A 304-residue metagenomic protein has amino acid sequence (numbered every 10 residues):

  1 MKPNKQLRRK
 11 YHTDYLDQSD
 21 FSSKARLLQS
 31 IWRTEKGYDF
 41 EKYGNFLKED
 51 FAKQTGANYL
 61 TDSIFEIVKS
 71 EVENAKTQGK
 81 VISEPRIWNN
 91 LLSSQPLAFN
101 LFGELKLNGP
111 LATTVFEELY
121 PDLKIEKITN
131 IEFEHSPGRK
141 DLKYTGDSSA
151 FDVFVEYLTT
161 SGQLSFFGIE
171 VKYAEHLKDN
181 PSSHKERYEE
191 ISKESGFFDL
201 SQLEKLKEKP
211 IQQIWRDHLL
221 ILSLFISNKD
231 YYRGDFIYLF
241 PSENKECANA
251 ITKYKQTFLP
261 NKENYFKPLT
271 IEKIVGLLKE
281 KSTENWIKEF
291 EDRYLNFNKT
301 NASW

Functional and structural regions predicted by a protein language model:
M1-T129: Nuclease-adjacent, charged terminal/linker segments that flank catalytic cores
S93-L97, T145-S149, L206-R216: Phosphate/oxyanion-binding active-site loops and adjacent basic polyanion-contact surfaces
K127-G162: Active-site metal-binding core of divalent-cation-utilizing nuclease and nuclease-like domains
V153-Y157, S165-Y173, D217: Conserved catalytic cores of phosphodiester-cleaving nucleases, focusing on short active-site segments
G168-E170, G234-S242: Extended hydrophobic secondary-structure segments that form protein cores and membrane-embedded regions
L177-F236: Acidic, metal/cofactor-coordinating or nucleic-acid-engaging core segments within structured domains
D179-P181, K245-K255: A short acidic (Asp/Glu
A250-W304: Polybasic (Lys/Arg-rich)
